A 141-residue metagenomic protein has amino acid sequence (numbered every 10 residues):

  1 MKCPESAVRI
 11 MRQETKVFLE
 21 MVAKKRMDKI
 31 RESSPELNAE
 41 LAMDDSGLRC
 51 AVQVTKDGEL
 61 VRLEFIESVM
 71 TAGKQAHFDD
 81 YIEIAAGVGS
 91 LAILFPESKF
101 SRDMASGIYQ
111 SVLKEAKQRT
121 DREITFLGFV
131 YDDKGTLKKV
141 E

Functional and structural regions predicted by a protein language model:
M1-L48, D57: Acidic-basic catalytic patches of nuclease active cores, encompassing PD-(D/E)XK and other metal-cofactor nuclease
S33, D57, I84-G87, R119: Alpha-helix C-cap/termination motif
C50-D80, I84: Conserved catalytic cores of phosphodiester-cleaving nucleases, focusing on short active-site segments
A51-V54, I93-L94, I124-F129: Hydrophobic beta-strand residues in large extracellular and virion-surface proteins
D57, E97-S98: Short, flexible beta-strand-to-coil junctions
E64-S68, A92-E97: Conserved beta-strand segments of the P-loop GTPase G domain that flank and frequently precede/overlap
K74-L94, D103-K117: Short, charged, amphipathic alpha-helix that recurs within catalytic cores of restriction-modification and other
K99-E141: Domain-level recognition of nuclease-like catalytic cores that cleave nucleotide substrates
